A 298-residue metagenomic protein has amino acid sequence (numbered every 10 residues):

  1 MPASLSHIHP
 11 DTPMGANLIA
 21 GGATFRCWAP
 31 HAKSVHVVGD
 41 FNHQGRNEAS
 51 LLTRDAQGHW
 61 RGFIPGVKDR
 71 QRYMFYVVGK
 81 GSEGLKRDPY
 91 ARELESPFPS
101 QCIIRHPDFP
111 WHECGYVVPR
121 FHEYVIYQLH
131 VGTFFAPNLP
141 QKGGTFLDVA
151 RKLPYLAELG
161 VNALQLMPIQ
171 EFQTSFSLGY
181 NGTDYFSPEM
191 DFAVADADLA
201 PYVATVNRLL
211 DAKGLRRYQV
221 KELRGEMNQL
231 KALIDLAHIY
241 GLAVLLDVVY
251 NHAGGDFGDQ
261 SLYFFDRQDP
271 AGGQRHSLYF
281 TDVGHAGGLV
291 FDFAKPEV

Functional and structural regions predicted by a protein language model:
M1-T24, A29, G45-N47, R54-Q128 (+3 more regions): The feature marks proteins involved in alpha-glucan
N17, V38, T53, R105 (+3 more regions): Residue-level detector of conserved, well-ordered beta-strand and adjacent loop positions that form binding/recognition
C27, G39, I64, V77 (+2 more regions): Glycine-rich, histidine-containing beta strand-loop boundary motifs that form or position
V35-V37, Y73: Short beta-strand elements bearing conserved aromatic residues within extracellular beta-rich modules
V38-R46: Extended, well-structured beta-strand/loop surface patches that form recognition or cofactor-anchoring regions within
G115-F121, H130-V298: Substrate-binding/active-site clefts of carbohydrate-active enzymes
